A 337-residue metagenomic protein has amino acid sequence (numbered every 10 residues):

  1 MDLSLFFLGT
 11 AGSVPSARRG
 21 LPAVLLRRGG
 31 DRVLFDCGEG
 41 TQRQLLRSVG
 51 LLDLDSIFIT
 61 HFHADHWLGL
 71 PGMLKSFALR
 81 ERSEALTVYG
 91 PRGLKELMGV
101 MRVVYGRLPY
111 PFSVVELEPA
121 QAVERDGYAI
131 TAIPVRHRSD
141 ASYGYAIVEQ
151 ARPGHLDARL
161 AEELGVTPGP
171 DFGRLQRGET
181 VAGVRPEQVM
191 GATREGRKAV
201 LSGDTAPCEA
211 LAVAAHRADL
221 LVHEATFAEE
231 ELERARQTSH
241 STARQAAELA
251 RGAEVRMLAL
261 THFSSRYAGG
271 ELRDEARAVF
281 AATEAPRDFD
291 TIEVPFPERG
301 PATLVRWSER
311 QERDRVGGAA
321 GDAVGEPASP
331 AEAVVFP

Functional and structural regions predicted by a protein language model:
M1-G50, A85, G144-I147, G154 (+2 more regions): Conserved beta-strand hairpin/beta-sheet module of binuclear metal-dependent hydrolase folds, prominently
F6, Y89, S113-E118, T131-I133 (+1 more regions): General small-molecule cofactor/ligand-binding pocket signal
P15-A17, R125-A214, L220-V222: Active-site-proximal loop/helix segment associated with metal-binding centers of metalloenzymes
D31, E39-Y89, E116: Active-site metal-binding motif and surrounding structural segment of the metallo-beta-lactamase
F35-G38, D55-F62, P91, V200-T205 (+3 more regions): Active-site neighborhood of phospho(di)ester-bond hydrolases with catalytic His/Asp-centered motifs
G69-F77, M101, A268-R277: Metal-dependent catalytic neighborhoods of phosphoester/phosphodiester hydrolases
R82-E118, R266: Active-site neighborhood of divalent metal-dependent phosphoester bond hydrolases
P119-A120, C208-P337: Binuclear metal-ion centers of metallo-dependent hydrolases, dominated by the metallo-beta-lactamase
